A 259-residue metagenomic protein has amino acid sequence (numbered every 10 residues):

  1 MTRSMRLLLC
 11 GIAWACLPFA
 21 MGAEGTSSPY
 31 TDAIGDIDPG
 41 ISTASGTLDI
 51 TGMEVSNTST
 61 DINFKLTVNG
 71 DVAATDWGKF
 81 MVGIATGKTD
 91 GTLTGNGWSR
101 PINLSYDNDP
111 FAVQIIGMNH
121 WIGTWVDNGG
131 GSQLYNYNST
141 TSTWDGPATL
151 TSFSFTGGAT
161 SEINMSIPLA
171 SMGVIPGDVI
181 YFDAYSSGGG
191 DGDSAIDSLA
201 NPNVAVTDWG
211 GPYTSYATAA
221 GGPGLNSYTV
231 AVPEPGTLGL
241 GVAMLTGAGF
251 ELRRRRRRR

Functional and structural regions predicted by a protein language model:
M1-L9: Bacterial N-terminal signal peptides that target proteins for export
C10-P18: Bacterial N-terminal signal peptides
F19-I37: Boundary/junction segments of secreted and surface-exposed precursor proteins
E24-S27, G40-D127, G189-A195: Surface-exposed, glycine/proline- and aromatic-rich loop segments on solvent-exposed faces across compartments
E24-S28, K88-Y106, T160, S171-A231: Acidic/polar low-complexity flexible segments
I115-G157: Glycine-aromatic-enriched beta-strand/loop faces of beta-sandwich-type recognition domains, especially lectin-like
E234-R253: A short, hydrophobic C-terminal helix/tail in secreted or cell-surface proteins
R256-R259: Short, charged juxtamembrane terminal tails flanking transmembrane helices
